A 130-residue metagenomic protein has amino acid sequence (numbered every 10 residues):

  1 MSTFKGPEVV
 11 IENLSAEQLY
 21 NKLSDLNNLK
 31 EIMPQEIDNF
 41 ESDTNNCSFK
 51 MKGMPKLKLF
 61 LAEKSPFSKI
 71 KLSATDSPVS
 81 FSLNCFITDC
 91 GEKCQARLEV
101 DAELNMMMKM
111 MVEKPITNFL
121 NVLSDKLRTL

Functional and structural regions predicted by a protein language model:
M1-E41: Hydrophobic ligand-binding cavity/cleft-lining segments
S2-G6, M54, F67, S80 (+1 more regions): A general secondary-structure signal for short beta-strands and their flanking turns/coil in non-transmembrane regions
F4-G6, L59, C85: Structured catalytic core of nucleotide-sugar glycosyltransferases
N13-L14, G53, E63, D89 (+1 more regions): Non-catalytic surface loops within mature trypsin-like serine protease
A16, A62-F67, F86-Q95: A short, structured loop/turn motif at beta-sheet edges
L19-L23, L29, C47, L61 (+1 more regions): Hydrophobic pocket/interface hotspot
N28-E31, E36-P78: Glycine-rich portal/gate segments that line the openings of hydrophobic small-molecule binding cavities
A74-D125, T129: Beta-strand/loop substructures that line and gate deep hydrophobic ligand-binding cavities in soluble
